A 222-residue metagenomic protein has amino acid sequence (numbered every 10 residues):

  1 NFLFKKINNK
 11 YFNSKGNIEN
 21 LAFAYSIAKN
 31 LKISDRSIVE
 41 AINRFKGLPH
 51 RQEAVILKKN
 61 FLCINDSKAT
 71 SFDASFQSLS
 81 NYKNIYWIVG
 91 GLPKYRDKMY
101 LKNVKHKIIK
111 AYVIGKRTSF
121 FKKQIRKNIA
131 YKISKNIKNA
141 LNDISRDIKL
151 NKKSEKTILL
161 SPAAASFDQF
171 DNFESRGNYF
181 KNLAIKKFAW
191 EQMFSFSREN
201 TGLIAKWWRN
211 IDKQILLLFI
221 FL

Functional and structural regions predicted by a protein language model:
N1-I7, A54: Acidic-glycine-rich active-site phosphate/pyrophosphate-binding loop
K10-I108: Nucleotide phosphate-binding/pyrophosphate-handling subdomain across enzymes that bind or process nucleotide phosphates
D97-K156: C-terminal helical cap/extension that packs against the catalytic core of soluble nucleotide-cofactor enzymes
I158-A163: Short beta-strands and strand-loop turn motifs
A165-F188: Glycine/aspartate-rich loop-and-adjacent alpha/beta segment that forms the canonical ThDP
W190, W207-W208: Tryptophan (W) side chains
M193, G202-A205, L218-F219: Generic low-complexity, intrinsically disordered segments
N200, N210-D212: Intrinsic-disorder-associated, low-complexity terminal segments enriched in Asp/Asn/His/Tyr and depleted of Lys/Arg
